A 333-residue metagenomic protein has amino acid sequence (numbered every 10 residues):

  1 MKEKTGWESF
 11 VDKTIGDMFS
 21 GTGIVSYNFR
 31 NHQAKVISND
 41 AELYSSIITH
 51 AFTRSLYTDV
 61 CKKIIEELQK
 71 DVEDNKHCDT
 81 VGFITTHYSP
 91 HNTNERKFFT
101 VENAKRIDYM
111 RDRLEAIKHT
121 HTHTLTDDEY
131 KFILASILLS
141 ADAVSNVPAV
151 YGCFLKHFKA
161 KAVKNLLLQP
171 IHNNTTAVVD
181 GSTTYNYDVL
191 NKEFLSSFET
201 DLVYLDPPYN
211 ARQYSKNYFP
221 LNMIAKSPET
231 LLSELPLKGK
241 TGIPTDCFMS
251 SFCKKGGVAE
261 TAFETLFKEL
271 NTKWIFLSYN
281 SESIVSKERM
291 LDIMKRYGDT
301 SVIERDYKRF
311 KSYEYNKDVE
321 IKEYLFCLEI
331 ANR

Functional and structural regions predicted by a protein language model:
M1-M18, I24-H32, S46-I48, S55: S-adenosyl-L-methionine
G6-E8, K192-E199: Short amphipathic alpha-helix with an adjacent loop that forms part of the alpha/beta core around
I15-F29, S38-L43, S196-N217, S278: Conserved proline-anchored active-site loop of SAM-dependent methyltransferases that bridges a beta-strand
K35, E42, S46-N174, S215-G257 (+1 more regions): Class I S-adenosyl-L-methionine-dependent methyltransferase module
N186-K192: Conserved SAM/SAH-binding loop
F248-Y297, S301-R305: Conserved Class I SAM-dependent methyltransferase catalytic core
K287-R333: Class I S-adenosyl-L-methionine
